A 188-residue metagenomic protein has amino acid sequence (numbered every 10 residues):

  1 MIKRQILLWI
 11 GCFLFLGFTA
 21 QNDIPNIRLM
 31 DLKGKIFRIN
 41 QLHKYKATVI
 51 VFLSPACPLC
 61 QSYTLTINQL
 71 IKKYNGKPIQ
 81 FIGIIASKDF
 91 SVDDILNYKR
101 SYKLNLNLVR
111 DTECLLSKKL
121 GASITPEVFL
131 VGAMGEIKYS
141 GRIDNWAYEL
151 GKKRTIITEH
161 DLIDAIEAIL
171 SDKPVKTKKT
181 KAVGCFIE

Functional and structural regions predicted by a protein language model:
M1-D23: Bacterial Sec-dependent N-terminal signal peptides
I27-A47: A short beta-strand-turn-helix
N40-Q61, I166: Short active-site neighborhood of thiol/selenol oxidoreductases, capturing the structured segment around
Y45-A47, K77-Q80, L104-L106, A133: Loop/turn elements at helix/coil->beta-strand transitions in domains of secreted/extracellular proteins
S54-Y63, K88, V128, C185-E188: Short, thiol/selenol-centered motifs that function as redox-active sites or metal-ligating centers
Q61-Y102, R110-K119: Structural microenvironment flanking redox-active thiols in thiol-disulfide oxidoreductases
K99-K138, N145: Short, internal strand/loop/helix patches that form the active-site neighborhood or redox-interaction surface
G132-A133, I137-E188: Thiol-/selenol-based redox modules, centered on thioredoxin-like and closely related oxidoreductase domains
